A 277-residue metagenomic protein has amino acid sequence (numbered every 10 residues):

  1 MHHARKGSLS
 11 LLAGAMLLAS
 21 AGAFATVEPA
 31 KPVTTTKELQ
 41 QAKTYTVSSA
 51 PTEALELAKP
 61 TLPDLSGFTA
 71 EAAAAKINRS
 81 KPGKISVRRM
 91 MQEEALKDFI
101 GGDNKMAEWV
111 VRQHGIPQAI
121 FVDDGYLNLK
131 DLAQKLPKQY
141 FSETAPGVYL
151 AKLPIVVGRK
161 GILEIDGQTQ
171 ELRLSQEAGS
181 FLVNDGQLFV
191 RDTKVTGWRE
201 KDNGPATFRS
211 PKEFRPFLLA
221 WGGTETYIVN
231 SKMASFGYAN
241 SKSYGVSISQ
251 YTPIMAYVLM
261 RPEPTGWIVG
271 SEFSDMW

Functional and structural regions predicted by a protein language model:
H2-L11: Bacterial N-terminal signal peptides that target proteins for export
L12, F24-T26: Extended, solvent-exposed polar beta/coil surface segments
S20-A21: N-terminal signal peptide c-region/cleavage motif recognized by signal peptidases
T26-W277: Beta-strand/loop edge motif enriched in small/polar residues
